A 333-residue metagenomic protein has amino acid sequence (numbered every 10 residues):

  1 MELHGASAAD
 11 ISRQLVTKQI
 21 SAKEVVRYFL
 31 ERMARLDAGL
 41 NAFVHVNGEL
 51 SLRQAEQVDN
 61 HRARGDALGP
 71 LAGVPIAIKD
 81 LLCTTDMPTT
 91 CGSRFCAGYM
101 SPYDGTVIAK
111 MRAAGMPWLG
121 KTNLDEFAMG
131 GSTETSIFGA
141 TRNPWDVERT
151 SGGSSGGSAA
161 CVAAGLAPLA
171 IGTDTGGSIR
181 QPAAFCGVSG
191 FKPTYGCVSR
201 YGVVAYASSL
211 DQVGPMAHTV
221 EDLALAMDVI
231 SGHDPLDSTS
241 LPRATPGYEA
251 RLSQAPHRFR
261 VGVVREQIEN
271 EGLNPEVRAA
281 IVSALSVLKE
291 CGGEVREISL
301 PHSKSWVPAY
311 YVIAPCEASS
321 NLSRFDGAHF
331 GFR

Functional and structural regions predicted by a protein language model:
M1-L52, E290-G292: An N-terminal boundary/leader segment
D10-R13, T17, N123, E269 (+3 more regions): Serine-dependent amide/ester hydrolase catalytic core
I11-T17, A77, F95-M100, D211-H218: Short, well-ordered beta-strand elements within core beta-sheets of diverse protein domains
A22-V26, E56-D59, G247-A250, L273-L300 (+2 more regions): Acyltransferase
F29, S51, D104, L223 (+3 more regions): Residue-level signal for inorganic ion chemistry
P70-K110: Enzymes and membrane/adaptor proteins characterized by extended Gly/Ser/Thr/Asp/Glu-rich, aromatic-dotted
Y103-H233: Short glycine/serine-rich loop segments
K192-A279, S283: A short helix-breaking turn/cap at a secondary-structure junction
